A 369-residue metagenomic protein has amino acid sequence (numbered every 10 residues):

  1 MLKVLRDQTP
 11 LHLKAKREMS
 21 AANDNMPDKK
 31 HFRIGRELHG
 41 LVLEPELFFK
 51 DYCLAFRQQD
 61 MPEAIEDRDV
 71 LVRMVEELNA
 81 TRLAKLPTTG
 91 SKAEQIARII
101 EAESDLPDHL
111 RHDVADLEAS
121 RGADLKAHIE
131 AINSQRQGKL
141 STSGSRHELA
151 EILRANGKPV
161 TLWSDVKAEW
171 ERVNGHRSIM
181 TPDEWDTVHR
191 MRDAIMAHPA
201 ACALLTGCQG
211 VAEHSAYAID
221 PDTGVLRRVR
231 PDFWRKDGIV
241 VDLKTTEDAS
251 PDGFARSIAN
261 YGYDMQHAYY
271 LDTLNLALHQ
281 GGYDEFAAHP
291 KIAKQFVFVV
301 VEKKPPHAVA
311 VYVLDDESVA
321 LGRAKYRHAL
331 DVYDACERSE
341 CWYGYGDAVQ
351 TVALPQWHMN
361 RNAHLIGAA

Functional and structural regions predicted by a protein language model:
M1-R228: Metal-dependent nuclease catalytic cores that hydrolyze phosphodiester bonds in DNA/RNA, characterized by
K30, A255-M265: Short alpha-helix boundary/capping segments
R33, E37, D232, M265-T273: Short amphipathic alpha-helical face segments that pack within enzyme cores and frequently flank/anchor catalytic
G35, R228-R230, G238, A293-Q295: Extracellular structured ligand-interaction cores
D222-R230, T245, T351, H358 (+1 more regions): Glycosyltransferase-associated regions of secretory-pathway enzymes, highlighting luminal stem/catalytic domains
V229-F254: Conserved catalytic cores of phosphodiester-cleaving nucleases, focusing on short active-site segments
S250-R256, A308-Y312: Short acidic, glycine/proline-rich loop/turn micro-motifs
Y261-D264, Y269-A369: Metal-dependent nuclease catalytic regions and adjoining charged, substrate-binding loops involved in nucleic-acid end
